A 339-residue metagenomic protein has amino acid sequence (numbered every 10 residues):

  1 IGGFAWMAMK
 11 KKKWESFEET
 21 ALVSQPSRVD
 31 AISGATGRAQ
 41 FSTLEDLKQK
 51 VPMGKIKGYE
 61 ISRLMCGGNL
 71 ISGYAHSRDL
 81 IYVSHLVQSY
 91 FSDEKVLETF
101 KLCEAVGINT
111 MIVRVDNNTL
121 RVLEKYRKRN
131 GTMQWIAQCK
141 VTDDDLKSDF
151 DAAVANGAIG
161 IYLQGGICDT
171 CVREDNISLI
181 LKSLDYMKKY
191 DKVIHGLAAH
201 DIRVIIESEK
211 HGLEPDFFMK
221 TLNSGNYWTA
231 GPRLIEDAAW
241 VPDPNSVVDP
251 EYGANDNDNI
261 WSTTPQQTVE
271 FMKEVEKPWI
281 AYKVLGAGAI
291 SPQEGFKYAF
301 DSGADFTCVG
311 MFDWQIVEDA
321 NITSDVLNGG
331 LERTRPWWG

Functional and structural regions predicted by a protein language model:
F4-K57, L331-R333: C-terminal segment of N-terminal export signals and the immediately downstream linker at the start of the mature
K13, E236-A238, W314-W338: C-terminal helical cap(s) of enzyme catalytic domains, especially alpha/beta-barrels
G58-H85, K273-I280: N-terminal small/glycine-rich loop or linker at the start of catalytic domains across soluble metabolic enzymes
I61-M65, N109-T110, T132-I136, I159-Y162 (+4 more regions): Structural preference for beta-strand elements that scaffold enzyme active sites
V87-E174: Active-site beta->alpha loop and helix N-cap motifs at the rims of alpha/beta catalytic domains
V115-G131, T142-S148, I167-D185, D201-I206 (+3 more regions): Active-site-adjacent beta->alpha loops and helix N-cap segments on the catalytic face of soluble alpha/beta enzymes
L120-C139, K182-S183, K192-V193, D325-W338: Short acidic, glycine/proline-enriched helix-loop-strand junctions
G196-S302, T307-Q315, L331: Catalytic alpha/beta core domains of metabolic enzymes, predominantly
